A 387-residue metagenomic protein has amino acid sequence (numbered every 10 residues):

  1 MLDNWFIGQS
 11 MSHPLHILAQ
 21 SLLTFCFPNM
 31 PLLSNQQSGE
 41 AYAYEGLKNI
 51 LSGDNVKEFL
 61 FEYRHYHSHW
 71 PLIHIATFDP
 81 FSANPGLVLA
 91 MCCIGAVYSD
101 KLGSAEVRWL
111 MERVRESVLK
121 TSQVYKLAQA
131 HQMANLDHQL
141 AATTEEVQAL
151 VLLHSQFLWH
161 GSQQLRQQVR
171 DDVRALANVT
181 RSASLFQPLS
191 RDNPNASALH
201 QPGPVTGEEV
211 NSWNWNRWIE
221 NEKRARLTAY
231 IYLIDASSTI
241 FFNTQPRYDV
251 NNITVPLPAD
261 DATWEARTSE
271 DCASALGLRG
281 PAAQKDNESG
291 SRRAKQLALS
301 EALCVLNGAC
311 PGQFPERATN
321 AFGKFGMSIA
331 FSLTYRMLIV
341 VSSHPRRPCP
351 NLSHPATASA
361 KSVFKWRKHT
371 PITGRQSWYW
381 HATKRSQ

Functional and structural regions predicted by a protein language model:
M1-G86, A90, I94, R113-A130 (+5 more regions): Intrinsically disordered, low-complexity activation-like regions
S99-E106, S162-L165: Structural helix-adjacent loops and short alpha-helical linkers that scaffold large soluble proteins
A105-E112, Q167-Q168, E209: Short sequence/structural elements of tandem HEAT/ARM alpha-solenoid repeats
Q139-L140, L165-Q168: Short, charge-rich binding segments
A141-T144, A149: Internal alpha-solenoid helical repeat scaffolds
